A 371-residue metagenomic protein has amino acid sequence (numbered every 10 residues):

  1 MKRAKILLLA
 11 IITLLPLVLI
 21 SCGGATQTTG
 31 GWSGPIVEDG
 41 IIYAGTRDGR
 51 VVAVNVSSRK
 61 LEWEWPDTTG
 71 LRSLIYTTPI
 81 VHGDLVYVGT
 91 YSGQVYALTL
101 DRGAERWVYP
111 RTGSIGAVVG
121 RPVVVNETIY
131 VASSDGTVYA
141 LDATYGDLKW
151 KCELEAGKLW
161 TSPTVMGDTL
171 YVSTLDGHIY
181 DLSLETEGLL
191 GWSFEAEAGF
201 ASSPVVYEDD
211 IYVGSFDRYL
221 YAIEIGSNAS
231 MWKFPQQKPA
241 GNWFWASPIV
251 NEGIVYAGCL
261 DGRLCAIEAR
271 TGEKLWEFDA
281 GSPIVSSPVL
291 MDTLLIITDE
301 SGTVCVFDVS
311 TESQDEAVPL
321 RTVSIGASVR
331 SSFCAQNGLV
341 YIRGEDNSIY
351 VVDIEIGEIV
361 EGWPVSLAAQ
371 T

Functional and structural regions predicted by a protein language model:
M1-L9: Bacterial N-terminal signal peptides that target proteins for export
L9-V18: Bacterial N-terminal signal peptides
C22-E38, E64-I80, E105-V125, L148-M166 (+8 more regions): Extracytoplasmic beta-rich repeat domains
T46, T90, S133, T174-L175 (+4 more regions): Structural signature of WD-repeat beta-propellers
G49, G93, G136, G177-H178 (+4 more regions): Short coil/turn segments within WD40 beta-propeller repeats
N55-R59, T99-G103, D142-G146, S183-E187 (+4 more regions): Short loop/turn segments that connect beta-strands within beta-propeller blades
